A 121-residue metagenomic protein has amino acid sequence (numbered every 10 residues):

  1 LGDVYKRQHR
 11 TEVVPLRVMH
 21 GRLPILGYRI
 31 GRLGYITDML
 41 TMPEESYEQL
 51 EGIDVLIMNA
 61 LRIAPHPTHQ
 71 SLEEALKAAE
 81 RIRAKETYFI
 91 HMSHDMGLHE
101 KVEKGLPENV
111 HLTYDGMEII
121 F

Functional and structural regions predicted by a protein language model:
L1-Y5: Short, small-residue-biased leader/transition segments that mark boundaries at the very start of proteins
K6-L61: Active-site-proximal loop/helix segment associated with metal-binding centers of metalloenzymes
P43-I57, R62-F121: Binuclear metal-ion centers of metallo-dependent hydrolases, dominated by the metallo-beta-lactamase
